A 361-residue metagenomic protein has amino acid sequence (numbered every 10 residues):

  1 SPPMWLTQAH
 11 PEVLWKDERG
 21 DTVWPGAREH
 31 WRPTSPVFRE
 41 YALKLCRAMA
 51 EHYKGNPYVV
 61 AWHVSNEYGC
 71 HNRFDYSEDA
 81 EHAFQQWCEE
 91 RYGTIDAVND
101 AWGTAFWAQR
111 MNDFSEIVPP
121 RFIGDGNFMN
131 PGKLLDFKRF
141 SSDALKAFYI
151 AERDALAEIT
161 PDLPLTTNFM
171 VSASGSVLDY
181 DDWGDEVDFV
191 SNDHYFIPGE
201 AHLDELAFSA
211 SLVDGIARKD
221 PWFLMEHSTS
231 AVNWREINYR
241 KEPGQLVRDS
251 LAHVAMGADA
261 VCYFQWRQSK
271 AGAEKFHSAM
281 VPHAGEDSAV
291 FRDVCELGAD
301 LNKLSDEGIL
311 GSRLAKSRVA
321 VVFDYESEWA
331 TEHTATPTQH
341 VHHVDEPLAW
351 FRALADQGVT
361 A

Functional and structural regions predicted by a protein language model:
S1-W5, V60-G69, N168-A173, E226-T229 (+1 more regions): Short, solvent-exposed turn/loop segments enriched in Gly/Ser/Thr/Pro and often Arg
P3, D75-E81, Q85, S288-F291 (+1 more regions): Residue-level signal for threonine
P3, S35, S77, D113 (+5 more regions): Alpha-helix initiation/capping motif
M4, E90, D96, N112 (+3 more regions): Flexible, active-site-adjacent loop/turn segments at secondary-structure boundaries
L6-Q8, N72-S77, L178-Y180, E236-I237 (+2 more regions): Short aromatic-enriched loop/helix-cap "lid" or pocket-rim segments at secondary-structure transitions that line
A9-F189, D193-F196, E200-L206: Polysaccharide-binding and catalytic clefts of secreted carbohydrate-active enzymes
I117, D188, N192-A361: Carbohydrate-binding surfaces of carbohydrate-active enzymes
